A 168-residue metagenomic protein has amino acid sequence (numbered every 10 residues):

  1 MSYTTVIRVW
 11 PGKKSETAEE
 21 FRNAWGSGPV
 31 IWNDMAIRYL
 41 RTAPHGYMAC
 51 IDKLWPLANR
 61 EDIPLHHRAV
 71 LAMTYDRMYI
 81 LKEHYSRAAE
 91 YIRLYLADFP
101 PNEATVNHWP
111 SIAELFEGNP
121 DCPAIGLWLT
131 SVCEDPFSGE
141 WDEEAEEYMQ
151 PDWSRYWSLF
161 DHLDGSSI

Functional and structural regions predicted by a protein language model:
M1-I168: Acidic (Asp/Glu-rich) sequence patches and key acidic residues that form negatively charged surfaces used
